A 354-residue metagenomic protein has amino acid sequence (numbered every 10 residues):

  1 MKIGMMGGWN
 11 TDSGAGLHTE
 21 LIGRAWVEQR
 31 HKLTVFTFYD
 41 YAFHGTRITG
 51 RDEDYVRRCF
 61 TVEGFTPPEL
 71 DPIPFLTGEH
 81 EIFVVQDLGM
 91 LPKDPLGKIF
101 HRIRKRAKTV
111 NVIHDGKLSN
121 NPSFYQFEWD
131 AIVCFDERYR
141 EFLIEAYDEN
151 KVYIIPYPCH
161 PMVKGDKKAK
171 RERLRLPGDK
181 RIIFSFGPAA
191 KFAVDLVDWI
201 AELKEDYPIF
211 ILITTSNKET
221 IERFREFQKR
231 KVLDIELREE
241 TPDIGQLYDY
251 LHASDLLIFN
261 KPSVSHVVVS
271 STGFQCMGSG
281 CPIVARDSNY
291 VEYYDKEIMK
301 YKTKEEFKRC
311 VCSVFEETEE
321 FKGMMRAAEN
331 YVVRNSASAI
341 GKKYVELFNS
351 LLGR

Functional and structural regions predicted by a protein language model:
F38-Y41, F186-P188, F210-R223: Glycosyltransferase donor-sugar binding loop
N120-V152, C159-M162, E222-R223: A short, active-site helix/loop in glycosyltransferases that binds the activated sugar's phosphate group
K164-L176: A short helix/loop element that forms part of the nucleotide-sugar donor recognition site in Leloir-type
P177-V197, L212, M325: Conserved donor-binding/catalytic core segment of Leloir-type glycosyltransferases
A190, G245, F259-F274, R286-Y294: Nucleotide-sugar-dependent
T215, E222-G245: Nucleotide-activated donor-binding/catalytic signature segment of Leloir-type glycosyltransferases, i.e., the conserved
K296-E306, S313-E319: Conserved acidic donor-binding segment of nucleotide-sugar-dependent glycosyltransferases
E319-S350: A charged, aromatic-enriched C-terminal amphipathic alpha-helix characteristic of glycosyltransferases across folds
